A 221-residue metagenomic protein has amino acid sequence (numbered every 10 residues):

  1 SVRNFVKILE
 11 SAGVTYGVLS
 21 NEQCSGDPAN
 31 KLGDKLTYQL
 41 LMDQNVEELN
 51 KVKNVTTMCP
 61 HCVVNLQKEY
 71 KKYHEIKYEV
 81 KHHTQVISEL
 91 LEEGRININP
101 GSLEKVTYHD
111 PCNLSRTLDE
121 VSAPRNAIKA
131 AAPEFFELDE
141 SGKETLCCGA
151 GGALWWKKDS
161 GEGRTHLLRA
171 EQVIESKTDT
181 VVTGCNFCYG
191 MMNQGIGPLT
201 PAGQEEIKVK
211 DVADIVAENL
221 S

Functional and structural regions predicted by a protein language model:
S1-S221: Iron-sulfur cluster-binding electron-transfer modules in prokaryotic oxidoreductases
